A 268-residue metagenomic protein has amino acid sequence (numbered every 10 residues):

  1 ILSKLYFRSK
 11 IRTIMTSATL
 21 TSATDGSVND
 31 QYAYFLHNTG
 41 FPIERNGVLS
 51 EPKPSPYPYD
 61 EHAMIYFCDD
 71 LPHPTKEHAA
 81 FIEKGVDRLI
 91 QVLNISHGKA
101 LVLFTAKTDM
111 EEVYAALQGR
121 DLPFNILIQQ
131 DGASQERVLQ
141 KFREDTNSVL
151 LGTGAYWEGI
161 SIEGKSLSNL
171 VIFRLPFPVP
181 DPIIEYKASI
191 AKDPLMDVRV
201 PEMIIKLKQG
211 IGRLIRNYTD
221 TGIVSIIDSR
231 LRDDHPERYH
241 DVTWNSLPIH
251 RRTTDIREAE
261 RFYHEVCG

Functional and structural regions predicted by a protein language model:
I1-G268: ASCE RecA-like P-loop NTPase motor cores that couple ATP hydrolysis to mechanical translocation on nucleic acids
